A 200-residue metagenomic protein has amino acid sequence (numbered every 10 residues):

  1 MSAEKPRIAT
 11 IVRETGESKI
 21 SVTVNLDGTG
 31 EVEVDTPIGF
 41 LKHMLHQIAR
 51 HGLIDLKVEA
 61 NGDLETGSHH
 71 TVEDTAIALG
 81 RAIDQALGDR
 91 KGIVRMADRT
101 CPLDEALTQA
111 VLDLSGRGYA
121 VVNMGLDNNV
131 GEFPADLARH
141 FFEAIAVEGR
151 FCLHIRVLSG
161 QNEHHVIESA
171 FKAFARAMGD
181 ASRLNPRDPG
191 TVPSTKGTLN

Functional and structural regions predicted by a protein language model:
S2-N200: Polyanion-binding surfaces on beta-sheet-dominated domains and ring/shell assemblies
